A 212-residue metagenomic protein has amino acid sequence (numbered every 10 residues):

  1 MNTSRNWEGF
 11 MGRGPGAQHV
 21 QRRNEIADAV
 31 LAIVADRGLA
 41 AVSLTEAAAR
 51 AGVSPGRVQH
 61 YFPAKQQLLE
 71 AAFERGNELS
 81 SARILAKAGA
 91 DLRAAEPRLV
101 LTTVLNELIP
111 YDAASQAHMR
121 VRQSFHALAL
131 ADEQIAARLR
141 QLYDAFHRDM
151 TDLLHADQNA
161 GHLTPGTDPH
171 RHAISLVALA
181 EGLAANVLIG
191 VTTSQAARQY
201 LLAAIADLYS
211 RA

Functional and structural regions predicted by a protein language model:
M1-Q21: N-terminal intrinsically disordered/low-complexity leader segments
R13, M119-R120, L142-D152: Anionic, Ser/Thr-rich low-complexity intrinsically disordered regions
P15, Q116, A136-R140, D144 (+2 more regions): Hydrophobic/aromatic-rich alpha-helical bundle segments in the mid-to-C-terminal region
P15, R22-A29, P97: N-terminal positioning helix adjacent to the helix-turn-helix/winged-helix DNA-binding module
E25, A29-A71: Helix-turn-helix
A71, L85-M119, P169-L176, R198: Hydrophobic alpha-helical connector segments
E74-S80: Short, basic, alpha-helical segments at the C-terminal edge of helix-turn-helix-like DNA-binding modules
V100, A113-A136: Amphipathic alpha-helical segments used for helix-helix packing
